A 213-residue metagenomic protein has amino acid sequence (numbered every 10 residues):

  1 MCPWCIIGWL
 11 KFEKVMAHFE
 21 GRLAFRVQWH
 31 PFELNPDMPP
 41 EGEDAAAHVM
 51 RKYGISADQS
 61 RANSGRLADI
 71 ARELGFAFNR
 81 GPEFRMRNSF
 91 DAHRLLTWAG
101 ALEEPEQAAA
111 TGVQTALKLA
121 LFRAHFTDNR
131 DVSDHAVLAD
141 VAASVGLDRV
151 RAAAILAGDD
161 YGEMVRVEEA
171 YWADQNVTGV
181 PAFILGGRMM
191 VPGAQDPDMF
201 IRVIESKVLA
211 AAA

Functional and structural regions predicted by a protein language model:
W4: Short, cysteine/histidine-rich loop/knuckle motifs that typically chelate Zn2+
I7-G21, F25, W29, T97 (+1 more regions): C-terminal cap of thioredoxin/glutaredoxin-like
W9-H125: Structural alpha/beta surface segment adjacent to cysteine/selenocysteine redox centers across thiol/disulfide enzymes
